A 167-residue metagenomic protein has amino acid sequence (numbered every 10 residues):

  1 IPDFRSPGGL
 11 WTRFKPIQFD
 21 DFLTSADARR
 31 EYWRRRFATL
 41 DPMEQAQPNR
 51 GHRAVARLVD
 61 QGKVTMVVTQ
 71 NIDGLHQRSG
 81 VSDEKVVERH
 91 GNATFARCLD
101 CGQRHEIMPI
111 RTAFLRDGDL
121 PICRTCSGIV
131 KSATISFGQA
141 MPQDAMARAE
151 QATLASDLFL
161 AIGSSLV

Functional and structural regions predicted by a protein language model:
I1-V167: Conserved catalytic core of sirtuin-type NAD+-dependent deacylases
